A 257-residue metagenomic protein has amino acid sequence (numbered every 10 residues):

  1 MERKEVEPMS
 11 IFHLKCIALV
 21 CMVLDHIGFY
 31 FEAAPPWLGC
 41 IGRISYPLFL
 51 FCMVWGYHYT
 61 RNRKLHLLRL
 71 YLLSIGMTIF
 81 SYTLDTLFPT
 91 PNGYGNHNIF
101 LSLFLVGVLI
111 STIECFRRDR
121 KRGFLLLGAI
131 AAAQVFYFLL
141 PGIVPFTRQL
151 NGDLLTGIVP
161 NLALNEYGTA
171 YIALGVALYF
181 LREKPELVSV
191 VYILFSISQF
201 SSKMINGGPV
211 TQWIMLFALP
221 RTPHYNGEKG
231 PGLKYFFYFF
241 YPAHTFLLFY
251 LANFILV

Functional and structural regions predicted by a protein language model:
M1-V257: Alpha-helical transmembrane segments and their immediate juxtamembrane cytosolic regions
